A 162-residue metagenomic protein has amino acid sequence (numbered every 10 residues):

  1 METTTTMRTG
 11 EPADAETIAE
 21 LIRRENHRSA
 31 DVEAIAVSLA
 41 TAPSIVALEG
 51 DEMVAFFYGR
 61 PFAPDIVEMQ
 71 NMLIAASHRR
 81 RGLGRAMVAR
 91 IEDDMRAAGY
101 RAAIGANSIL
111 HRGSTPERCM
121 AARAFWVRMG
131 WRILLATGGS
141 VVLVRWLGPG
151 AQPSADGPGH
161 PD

Functional and structural regions predicted by a protein language model:
T4-I18: A short beta-loop-alpha structural element at the N-terminal edge of CoA-dependent acyl/N-acetyltransferase catalytic
T9, E20-E33: Helix-loop element at the rim of GNAT/NAT acetyltransferase active sites that forms part of the acceptor-substrate
I35-T41: Short loop/turn motifs at secondary-structure junctions and domain boundaries
V46, E52-R60, E68-L73: Conserved beta-strand in the GNAT
P61-Q70, R79, A98-A102, G139: A conserved beta-turn-beta hairpin within the catalytic core of GNAT-like acetyltransferases that forms part
I74, R80-A97, A124: Conserved acetyl-CoA-binding loop-helix of GNAT-fold acetyltransferases
M95-E117: Conserved GNAT acetyl-CoA-binding A-motif
A122-T137: Conserved acetyl-CoA-binding loop of GNAT-fold acetyltransferases
